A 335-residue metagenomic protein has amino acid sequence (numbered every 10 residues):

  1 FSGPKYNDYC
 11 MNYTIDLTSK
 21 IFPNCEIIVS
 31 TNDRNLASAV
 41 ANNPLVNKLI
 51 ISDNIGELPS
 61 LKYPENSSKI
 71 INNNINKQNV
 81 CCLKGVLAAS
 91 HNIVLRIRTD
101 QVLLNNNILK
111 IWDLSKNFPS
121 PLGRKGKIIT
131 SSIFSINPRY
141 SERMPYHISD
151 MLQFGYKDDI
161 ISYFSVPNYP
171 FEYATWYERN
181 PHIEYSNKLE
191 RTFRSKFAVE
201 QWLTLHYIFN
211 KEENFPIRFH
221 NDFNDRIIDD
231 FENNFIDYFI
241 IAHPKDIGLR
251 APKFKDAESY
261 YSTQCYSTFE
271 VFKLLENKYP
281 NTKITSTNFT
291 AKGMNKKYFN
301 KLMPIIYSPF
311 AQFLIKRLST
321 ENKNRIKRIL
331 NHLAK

Functional and structural regions predicted by a protein language model:
F1, E26-V29: Hydrophobic targeting segments
Y6-C10, N73-C81, S195-V199: Soluble or luminal CAZymes and related metallo-dependent hydrolases
Y6-I21: Short, well-formed alpha-helical segments that are part of the catalytic scaffolds of diverse glycosyltransferases
S30-A88: Active-site-proximal specificity loops/subdomain of glycosyltransferases
V94: Short aromatic/hydrophobic "clamp" motif used to bind/position activated sugar donors
I97-T99: Active-site acidic Asp-centered loop
L103-K110, S115-F269: Catalytic core and acceptor-binding pocket of nucleotide-sugar-dependent glycosyltransferases
Y261-K335: Membrane-proximal basic amphipathic "stem/tether" segments
